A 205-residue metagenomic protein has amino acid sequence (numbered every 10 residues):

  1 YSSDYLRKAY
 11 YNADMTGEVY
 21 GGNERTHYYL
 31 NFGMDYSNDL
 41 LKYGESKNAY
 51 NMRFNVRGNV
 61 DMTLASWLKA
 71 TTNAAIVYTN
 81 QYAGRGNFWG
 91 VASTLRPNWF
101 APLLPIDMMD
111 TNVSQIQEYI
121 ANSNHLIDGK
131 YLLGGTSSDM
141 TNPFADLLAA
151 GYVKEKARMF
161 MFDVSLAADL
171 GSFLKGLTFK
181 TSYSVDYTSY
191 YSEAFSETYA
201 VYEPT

Functional and structural regions predicted by a protein language model:
Y1, D35-K47, M52-M159, T178-K180 (+1 more regions): Surface-exposed loop/interface segments of Gram-negative outer-membrane beta-barrel transport/assembly proteins
Y1-Y43: Residues embedded in well-ordered regular secondary structure
L6-K8, V19, A49, V153-E155 (+1 more regions): Residues embedded in well-ordered secondary-structure elements
N12, N23-E24, T63-W67, D169-L174: Outer-membrane beta-barrel channels and translocator barrels
D14-T16, L148-A150, S165: Short structured motifs
G17, V56-G58, F162-V164: Membrane-embedded beta-strands of outer-membrane beta-barrel proteins, especially the hydrophobic/small aromatic
D163-G171, L177-S182: Charge-patterned, long linear interaction tracts outside catalytic cores
